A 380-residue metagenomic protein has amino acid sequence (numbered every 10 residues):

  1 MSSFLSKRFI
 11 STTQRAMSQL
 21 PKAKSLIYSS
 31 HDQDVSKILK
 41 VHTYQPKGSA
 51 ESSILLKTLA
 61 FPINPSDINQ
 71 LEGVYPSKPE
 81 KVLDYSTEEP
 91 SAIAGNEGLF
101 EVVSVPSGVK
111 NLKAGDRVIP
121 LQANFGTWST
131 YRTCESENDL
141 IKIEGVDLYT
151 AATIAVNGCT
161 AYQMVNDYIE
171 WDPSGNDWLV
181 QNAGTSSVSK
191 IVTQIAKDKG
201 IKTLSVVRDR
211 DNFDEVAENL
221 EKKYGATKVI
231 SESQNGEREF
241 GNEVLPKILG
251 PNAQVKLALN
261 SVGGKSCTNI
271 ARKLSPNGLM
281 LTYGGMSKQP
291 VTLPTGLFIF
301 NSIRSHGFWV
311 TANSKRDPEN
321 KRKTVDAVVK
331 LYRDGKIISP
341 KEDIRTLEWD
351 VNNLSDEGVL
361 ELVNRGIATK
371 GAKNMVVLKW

Functional and structural regions predicted by a protein language model:
M1-A94, K379-W380: Short N-terminal strand-loop motif that marks the start of NAD(P)H/FAD-dependent oxidoreductase cofactor-binding domains
E97-N124: A glycine-/small-residue-rich N-terminal strand-loop-strand element that serves as the cofactor-binding glycine loop
L112-K113, P173, L274: Short, well-ordered loop/turn sites that connect or cap secondary structure elements
Q122-E137: A structural motif shared across PLP-dependent enzymes of the aminotransferase-like
E144-Y168, W178-I191, Q234-F240: A glycine-rich, Thr/Ser-enriched phosphate-binding loop motif common to dinucleotide/cofactor-binding enzymes
K197-S266: Adenosine-nucleotide cofactor-binding segment
K265-I337, K379-W380: Glycine-rich phosphate-binding loop and adjacent beta-alpha segment of Rossmann(oid) nucleotide-cofactor-binding
R316-W380: C-terminal hydrophobic helical "lid"/dimerization subdomain of Rossmann-like NAD(P)H-dependent oxidoreductases
